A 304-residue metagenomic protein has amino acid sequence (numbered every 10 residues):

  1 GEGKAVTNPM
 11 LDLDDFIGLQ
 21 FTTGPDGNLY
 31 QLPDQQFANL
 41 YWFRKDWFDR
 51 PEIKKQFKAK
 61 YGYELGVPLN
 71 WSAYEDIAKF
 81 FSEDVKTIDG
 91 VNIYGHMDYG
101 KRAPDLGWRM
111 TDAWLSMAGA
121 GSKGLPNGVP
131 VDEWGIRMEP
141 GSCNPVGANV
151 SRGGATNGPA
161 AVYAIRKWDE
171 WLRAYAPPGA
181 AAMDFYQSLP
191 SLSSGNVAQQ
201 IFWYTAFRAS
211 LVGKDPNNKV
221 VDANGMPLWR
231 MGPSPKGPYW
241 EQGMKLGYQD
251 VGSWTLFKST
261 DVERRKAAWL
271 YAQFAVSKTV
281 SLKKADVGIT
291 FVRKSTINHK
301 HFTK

Functional and structural regions predicted by a protein language model:
G1-D15, N28, P51-E52, Q56 (+3 more regions): Extracytoplasmic "Venus flytrap"/periplasmic binding protein-like
G1-W42, L228-S234: Hinge/lid segment of periplasmic solute-binding proteins
T23, R173-A176, D215-I297: Extracytoplasmic/periplasmic substrate-recognition and gating elements
L69-A73, G179-S193: Short helix-initiation/N-cap motifs at beta->coil->alpha
A73-A78, G119-A182, G225, R230 (+1 more regions): Glycine-centered hinge/linker elements that transmit conformational signals in sensory and ligand-binding systems
Y74, F81, W114-L115, P190-G195: Hydrophobic residues within well-ordered alpha-helices
V91-I93, S193-W203: Alpha-to-beta junction loops
F185, F202-F207, S234-P235, G252: Beta->alpha turn/N-cap motifs
